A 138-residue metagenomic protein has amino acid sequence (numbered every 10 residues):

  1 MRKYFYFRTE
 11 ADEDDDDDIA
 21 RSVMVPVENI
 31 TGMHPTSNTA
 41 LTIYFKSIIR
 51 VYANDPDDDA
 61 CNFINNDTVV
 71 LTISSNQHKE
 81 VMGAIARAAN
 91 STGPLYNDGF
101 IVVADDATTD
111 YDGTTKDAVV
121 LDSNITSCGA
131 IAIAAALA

Functional and structural regions predicted by a protein language model:
M1-A138: Eukaryotic intrinsically disordered, low-complexity regulatory linkers and tails enriched in Ser/Thr/Pro
